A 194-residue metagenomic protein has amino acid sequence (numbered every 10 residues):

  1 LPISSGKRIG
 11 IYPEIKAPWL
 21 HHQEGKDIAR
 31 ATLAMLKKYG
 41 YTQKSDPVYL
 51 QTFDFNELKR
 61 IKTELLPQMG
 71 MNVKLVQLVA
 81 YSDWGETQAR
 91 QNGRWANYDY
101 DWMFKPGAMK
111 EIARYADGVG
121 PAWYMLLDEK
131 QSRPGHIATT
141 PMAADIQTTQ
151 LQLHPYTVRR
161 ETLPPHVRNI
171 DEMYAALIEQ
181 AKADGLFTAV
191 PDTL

Functional and structural regions predicted by a protein language model:
L1-L194: Catalytic cores of phosphodiester-bond hydrolases, prominently lipid phosphodiesterases
